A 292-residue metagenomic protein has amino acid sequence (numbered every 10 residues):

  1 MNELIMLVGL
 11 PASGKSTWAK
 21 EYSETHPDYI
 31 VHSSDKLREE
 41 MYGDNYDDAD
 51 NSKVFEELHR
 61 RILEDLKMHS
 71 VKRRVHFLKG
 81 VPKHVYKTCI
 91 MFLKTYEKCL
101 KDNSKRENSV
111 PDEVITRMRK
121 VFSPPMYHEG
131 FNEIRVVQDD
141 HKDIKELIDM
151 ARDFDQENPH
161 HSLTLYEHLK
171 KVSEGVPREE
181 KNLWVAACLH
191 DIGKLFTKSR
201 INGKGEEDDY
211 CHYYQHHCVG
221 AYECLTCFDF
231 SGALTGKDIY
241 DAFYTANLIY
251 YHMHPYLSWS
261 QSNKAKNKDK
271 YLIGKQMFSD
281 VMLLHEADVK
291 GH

Functional and structural regions predicted by a protein language model:
E3-P11, V31-H32: Short, hydrophobic/glycine-enriched beta-strand segments
L4, V8, K98-K145: Conserved GTP-binding G-domain of TRAFAC-class P-loop NTPases and closely related GTPase folds
G14: Conserved glycine(s) of the Walker
T17-H69: Conserved substrate/cofactor phosphate-moiety recognition/catalytic segment in nucleotide-dependent phosphotransferases
K83-T88, G130-E133: Short glycine-/polar-rich loops that comprise or flank the Walker A/P-loop and associated switch/sensor motifs
V85-D102: Conserved phosphate-donor/acceptor-positioning beta-strand/loop module used by diverse small-molecule
K145-S173, S199-D209: Active-site flanking loop/helix segments enriched in acidic
V172-G291: Divalent metal-dependent catalytic cores for phosphoryl transfer on phosphate-bearing substrates
